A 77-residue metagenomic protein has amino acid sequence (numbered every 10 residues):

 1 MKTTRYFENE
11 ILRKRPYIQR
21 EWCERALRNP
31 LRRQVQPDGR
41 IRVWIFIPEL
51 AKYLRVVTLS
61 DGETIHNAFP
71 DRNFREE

Functional and structural regions predicted by a protein language model:
M1-E77: Ribonuclease/tRNase effector modules and their secretory precursors
